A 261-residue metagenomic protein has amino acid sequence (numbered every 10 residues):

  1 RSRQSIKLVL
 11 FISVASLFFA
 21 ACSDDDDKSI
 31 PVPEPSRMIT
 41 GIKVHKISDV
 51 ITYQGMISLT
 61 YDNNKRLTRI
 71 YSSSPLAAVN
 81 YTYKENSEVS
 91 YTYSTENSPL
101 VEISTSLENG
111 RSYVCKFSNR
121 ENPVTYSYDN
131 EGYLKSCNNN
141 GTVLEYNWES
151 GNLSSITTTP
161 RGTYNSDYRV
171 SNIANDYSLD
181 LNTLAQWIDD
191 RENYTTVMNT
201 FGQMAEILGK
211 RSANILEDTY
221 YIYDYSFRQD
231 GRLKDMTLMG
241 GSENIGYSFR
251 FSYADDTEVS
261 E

Functional and structural regions predicted by a protein language model:
R1-V9: Bacterial N-terminal signal peptides that target proteins for export
F18-A21: C-terminal motif of bacterial Sec signal peptides marking the signal peptidase cleavage site
D25-E261: Buried hydrophobic residues that stabilize the cores of well-folded domains
